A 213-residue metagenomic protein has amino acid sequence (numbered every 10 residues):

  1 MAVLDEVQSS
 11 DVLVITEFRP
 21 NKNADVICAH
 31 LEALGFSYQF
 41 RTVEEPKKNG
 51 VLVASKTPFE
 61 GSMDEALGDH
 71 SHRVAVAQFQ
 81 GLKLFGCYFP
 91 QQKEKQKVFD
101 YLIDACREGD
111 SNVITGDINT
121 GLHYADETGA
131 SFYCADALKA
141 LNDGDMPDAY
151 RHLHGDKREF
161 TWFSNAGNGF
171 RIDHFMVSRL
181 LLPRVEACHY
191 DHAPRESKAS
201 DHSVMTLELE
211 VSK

Functional and structural regions predicted by a protein language model:
L4-N23, L84, A105-D126, A149 (+2 more regions): Active-site beta-strand/loop signature of hydrolases that rely on acidic residues for catalysis
F18-Q91: Structured beta-strand-rich core segments of catalytic domains in phosphoester-bond hydrolases
R19-N21, E45-P46, F59, F89-Q92 (+4 more regions): Short, solvent-exposed loop/turn segments at secondary-structure junctions
A29, A33-G35, K97-R179: Metal-dependent phosphoesterases centered on the DNase I-like endonuclease/exonuclease/phosphatase
G35-R41, P58-L67, D145-H152, P183-R195: Short secondary-structure junctions
E44-K47, L67-S71, A166-F170, S197-D201: A short catalytic or substrate-binding loop motif that flags glycine-/basic-rich loops and adjacent residues that bind
P46-G61, F79, K83, N165-R184 (+1 more regions): Conserved beta strand-loop-helix elements of the APE1-like EEP
D191, R195-K213: Surface polyanion/phosphate-binding segment centered on an Asp-His-Pro turn
